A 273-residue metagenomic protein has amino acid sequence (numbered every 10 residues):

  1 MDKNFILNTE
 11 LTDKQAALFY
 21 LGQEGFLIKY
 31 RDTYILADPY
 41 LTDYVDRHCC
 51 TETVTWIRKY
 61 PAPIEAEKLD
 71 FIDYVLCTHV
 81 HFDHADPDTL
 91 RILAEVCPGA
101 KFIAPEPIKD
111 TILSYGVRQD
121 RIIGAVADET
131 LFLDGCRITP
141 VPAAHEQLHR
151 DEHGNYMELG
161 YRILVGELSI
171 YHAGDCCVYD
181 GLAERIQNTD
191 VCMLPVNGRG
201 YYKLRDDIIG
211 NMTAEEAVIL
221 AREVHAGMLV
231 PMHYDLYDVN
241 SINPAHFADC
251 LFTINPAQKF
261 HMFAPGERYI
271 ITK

Functional and structural regions predicted by a protein language model:
D2-D13, A104-L168, D249-T272: Metallo-beta-lactamase
K3-T9, R31-C77, D88-E95, L148 (+1 more regions): Pre-active-site segment of Zn-dependent metallo-hydrolases
I28, D38, H79, D86 (+6 more regions): Divalent metal-coordination and catalytic microenvironments
T33-I35, D73-Y74, K101, C136 (+3 more regions): Structural motif
Y40-Y44, C49-C50, P140-E167, C176 (+3 more regions): Active-site-proximal loop/helix segment associated with metal-binding centers of metalloenzymes
D43-Y44, H81-A85, K109-T111, E129-F132 (+5 more regions): Active-site environment of divalent metal-dependent phosphoester hydrolases
V45-C49, P63-L131: Active-site HxH/HxHxD metal-binding segment of metal-dependent hydrolases
K101, P107, Y179-P265: Cap/insert and terminal regions of metallo-dependent hydrolase folds
